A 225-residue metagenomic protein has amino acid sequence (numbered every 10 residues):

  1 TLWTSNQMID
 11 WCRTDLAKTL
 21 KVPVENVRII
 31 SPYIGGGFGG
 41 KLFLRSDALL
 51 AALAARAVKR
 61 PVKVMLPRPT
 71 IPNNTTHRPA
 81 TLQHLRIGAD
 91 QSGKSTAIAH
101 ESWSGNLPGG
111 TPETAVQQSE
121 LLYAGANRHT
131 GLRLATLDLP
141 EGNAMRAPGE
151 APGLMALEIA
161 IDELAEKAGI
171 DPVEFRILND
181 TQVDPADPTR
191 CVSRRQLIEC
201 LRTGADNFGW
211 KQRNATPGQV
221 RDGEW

Functional and structural regions predicted by a protein language model:
T1, A80-A160: Glycine-rich loop/linker segments at domain edges
T1-V58, S104, P112-Q118, M145-P185 (+3 more regions): Alpha-helical support elements that line or immediately flank enzyme active sites and cofactor-binding pockets
I30-Y33, R68-N74, A215-R221: Cysteine-centered functional microenvironments
G37-K41, N73-H77, G109: Short, solvent-exposed polar/charged micro-motifs at secondary-structure junctions
R60-L66, S95-A97, P172-V173, R213-A215: Acidic/polar loop patches that form or flank catalytic/metal-binding clefts of enzymes that bind anionic ligands
P61, A186-W225: Amphipathic alpha-helical
V62-L85: Structured beta-strand/loop patches that form or line metal/cofactor-binding pockets in enzymes
P72-R78, Q182-D187, W225: Short, mixed-charge aromatic SLiMs
